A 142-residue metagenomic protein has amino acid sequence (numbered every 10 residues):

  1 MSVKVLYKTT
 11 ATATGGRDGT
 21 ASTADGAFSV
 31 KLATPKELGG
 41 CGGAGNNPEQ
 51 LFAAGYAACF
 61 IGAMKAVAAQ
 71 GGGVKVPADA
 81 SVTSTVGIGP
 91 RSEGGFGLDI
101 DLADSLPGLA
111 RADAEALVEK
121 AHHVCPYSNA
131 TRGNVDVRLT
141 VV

Functional and structural regions predicted by a protein language model:
M1-A54, I61-V142: Extended beta-strand/beta-hairpin segments
